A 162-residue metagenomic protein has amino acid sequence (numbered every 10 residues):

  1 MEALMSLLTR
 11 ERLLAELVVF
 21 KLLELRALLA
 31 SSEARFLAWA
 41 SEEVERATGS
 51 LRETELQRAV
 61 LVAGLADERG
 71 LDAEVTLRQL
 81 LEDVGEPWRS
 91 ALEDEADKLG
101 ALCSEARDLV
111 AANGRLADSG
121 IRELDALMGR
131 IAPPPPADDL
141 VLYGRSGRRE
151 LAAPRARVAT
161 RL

Functional and structural regions predicted by a protein language model:
M1-L80: Extended, charge-rich alpha-helical scaffolding segments
T76-L162: Short terminal interaction segments
